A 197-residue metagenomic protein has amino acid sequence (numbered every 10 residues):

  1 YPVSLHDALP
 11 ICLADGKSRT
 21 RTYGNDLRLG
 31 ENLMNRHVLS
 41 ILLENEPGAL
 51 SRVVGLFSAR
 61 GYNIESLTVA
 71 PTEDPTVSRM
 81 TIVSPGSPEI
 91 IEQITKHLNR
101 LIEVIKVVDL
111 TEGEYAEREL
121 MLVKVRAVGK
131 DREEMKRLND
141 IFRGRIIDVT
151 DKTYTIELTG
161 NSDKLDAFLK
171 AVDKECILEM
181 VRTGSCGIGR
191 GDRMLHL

Functional and structural regions predicted by a protein language model:
Y1-L9: Short, small-residue-biased leader/transition segments that mark boundaries at the very start of proteins
H6-D7, D15, Y23-N25: Acidic/polar hotspots within intrinsically disordered regions
A8, K17-R19, E31: Low-complexity intrinsically disordered segments
D15-G16, I156: Nucleotide-activated sugar donor-binding and catalytic core shared by glycosyltransferases and related lipid-linked
Y23, G30-V38, L42-R79, V83-L197: Long, contiguous binding/interaction regions
